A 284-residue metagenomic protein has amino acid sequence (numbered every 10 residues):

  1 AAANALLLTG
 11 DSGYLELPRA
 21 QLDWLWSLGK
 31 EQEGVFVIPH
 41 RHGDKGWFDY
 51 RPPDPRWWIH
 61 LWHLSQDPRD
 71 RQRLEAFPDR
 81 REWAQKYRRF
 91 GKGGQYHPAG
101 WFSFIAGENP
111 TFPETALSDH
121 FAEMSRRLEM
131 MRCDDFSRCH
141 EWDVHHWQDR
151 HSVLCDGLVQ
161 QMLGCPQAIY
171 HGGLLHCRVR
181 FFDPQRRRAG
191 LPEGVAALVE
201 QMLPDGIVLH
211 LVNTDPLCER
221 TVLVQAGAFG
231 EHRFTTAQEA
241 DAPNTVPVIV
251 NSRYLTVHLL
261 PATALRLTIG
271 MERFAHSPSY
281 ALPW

Functional and structural regions predicted by a protein language model:
A1-V208, T214-P216, L267: Catalytic domains of carbohydrate-active enzymes that cleave complex glycans
G172-W284: C-terminal beta-sandwich/jelly-roll accessory domains of carbohydrate-active enzymes
